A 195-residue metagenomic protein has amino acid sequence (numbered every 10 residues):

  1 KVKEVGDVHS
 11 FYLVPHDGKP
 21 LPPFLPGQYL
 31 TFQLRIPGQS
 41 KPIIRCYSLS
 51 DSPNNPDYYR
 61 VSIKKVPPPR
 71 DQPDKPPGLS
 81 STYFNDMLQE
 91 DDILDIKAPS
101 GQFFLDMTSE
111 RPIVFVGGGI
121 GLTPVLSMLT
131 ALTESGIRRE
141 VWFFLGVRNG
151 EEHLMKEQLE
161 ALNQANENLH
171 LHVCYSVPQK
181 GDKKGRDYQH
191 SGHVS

Functional and structural regions predicted by a protein language model:
K1-D92, V147-N149, C174-P178: Ferredoxin-reductase
L49, L122-E134: Histidine-anchored nucleotide/phosphate-binding helix
P56, R138, Q164-N166: Short, well-ordered coil/turn elements that cap or connect secondary structure elements
R60, D95, V114, E140-F144 (+1 more regions): A structural signal for isolated positions on well-ordered beta-strands in alpha/beta enzyme cores
K97-R111: A short, basic/flexible loop-to-alpha-helix module at the beginning of a structural domain
E110, A131-V141: Conserved S-adenosyl-L-methionine
P112-T123: Short, glycine-rich nucleotide/cofactor-binding loops
F144-S195: Reductase modules of NAD(P)H-dependent flavoproteins
